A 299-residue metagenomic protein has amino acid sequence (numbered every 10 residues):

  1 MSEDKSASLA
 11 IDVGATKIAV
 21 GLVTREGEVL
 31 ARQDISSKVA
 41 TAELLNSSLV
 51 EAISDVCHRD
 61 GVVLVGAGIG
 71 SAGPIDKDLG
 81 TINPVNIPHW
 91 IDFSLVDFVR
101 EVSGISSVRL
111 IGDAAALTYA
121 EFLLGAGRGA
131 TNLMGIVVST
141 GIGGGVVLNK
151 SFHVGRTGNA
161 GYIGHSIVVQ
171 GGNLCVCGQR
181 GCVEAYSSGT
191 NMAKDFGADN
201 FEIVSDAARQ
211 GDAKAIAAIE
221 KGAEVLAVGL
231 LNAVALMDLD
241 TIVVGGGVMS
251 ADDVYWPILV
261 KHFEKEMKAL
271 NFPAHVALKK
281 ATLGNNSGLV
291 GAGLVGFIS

Functional and structural regions predicted by a protein language model:
M1-G66, D76-L79, D97-S107, L123-A130 (+1 more regions): ATP-binding/phosphotransfer module of carbohydrate and carboxylate kinases, centering on a glycine-rich
D12, G68-A72, I111, G135-G141 (+1 more regions): Short beta-strand segments
T16-K17, A116, T140-G143: Conserved A3 ("GATE") glycine/threonine-rich loop of ANL adenylate-forming enzymes
R32-D34, V85, G155: Residue-level detector of high-confidence beta-strand sites
S36-K38, W90, A160-Y162: A short acidic/small-residue loop/turn micro-motif
G80-D92: A charged helix-plus-loop insertion that forms the helical arch/lid used to bind and gate nucleic-acid substrates
S107-D113: General beta-strand structural signal in soluble alpha/beta enzymes
A130-Y186: Glycine-rich phosphate-binding loop of actin/hexokinase-like ATP-binding domains
